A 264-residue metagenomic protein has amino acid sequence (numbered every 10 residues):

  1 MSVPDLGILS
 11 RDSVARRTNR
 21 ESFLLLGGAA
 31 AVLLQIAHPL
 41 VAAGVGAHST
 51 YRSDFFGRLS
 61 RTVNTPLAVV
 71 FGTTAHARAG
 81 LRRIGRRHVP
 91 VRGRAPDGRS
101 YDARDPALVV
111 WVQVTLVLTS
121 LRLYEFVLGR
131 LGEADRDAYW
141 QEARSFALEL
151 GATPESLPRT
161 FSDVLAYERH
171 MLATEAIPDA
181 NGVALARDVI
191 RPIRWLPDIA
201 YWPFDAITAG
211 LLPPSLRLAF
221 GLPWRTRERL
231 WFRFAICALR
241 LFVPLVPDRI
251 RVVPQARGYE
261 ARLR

Functional and structural regions predicted by a protein language model:
M1-R264: Mature, function-bearing regions of proteins
